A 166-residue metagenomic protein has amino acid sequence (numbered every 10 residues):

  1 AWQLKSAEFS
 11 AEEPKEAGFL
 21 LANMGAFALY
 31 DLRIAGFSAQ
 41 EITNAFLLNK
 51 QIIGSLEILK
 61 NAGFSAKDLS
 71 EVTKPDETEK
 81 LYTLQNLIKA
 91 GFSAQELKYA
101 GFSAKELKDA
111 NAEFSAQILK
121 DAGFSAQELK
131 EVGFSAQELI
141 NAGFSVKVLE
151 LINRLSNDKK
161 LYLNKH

Functional and structural regions predicted by a protein language model:
A1-L4, F9-P14, F19, M24 (+10 more regions): Fold-core signature of tandem repeat domains
F46, T73: Active-site catalytic pocket residues across diverse enzymes, especially alpha/beta-hydrolases
G54-L56, K159: Short amphipathic alpha-helical segments at helix boundaries and their inter-helical linkers
K74-D76, K108: Extended non-catalytic scaffold regions that mediate assembly and binding in large macromolecular machines
L151-H166: A detector of long low-complexity, disordered segments enriched in serine/threonine/proline
